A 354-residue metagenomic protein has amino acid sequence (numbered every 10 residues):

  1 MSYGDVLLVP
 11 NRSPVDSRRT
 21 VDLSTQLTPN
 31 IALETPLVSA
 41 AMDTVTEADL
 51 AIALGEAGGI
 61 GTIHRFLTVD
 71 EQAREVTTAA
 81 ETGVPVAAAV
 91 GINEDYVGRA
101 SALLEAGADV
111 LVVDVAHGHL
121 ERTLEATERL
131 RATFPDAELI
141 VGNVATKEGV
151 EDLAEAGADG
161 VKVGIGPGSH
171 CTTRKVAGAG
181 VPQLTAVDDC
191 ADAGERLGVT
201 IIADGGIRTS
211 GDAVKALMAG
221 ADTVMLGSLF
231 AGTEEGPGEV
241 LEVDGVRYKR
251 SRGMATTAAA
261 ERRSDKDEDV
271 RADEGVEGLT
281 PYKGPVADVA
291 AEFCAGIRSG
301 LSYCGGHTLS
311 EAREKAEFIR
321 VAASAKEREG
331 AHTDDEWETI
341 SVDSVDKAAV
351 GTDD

Functional and structural regions predicted by a protein language model:
M1-N11, D16, A156, G178-I202 (+1 more regions): Alpha/beta catalytic cores of nucleotide-metabolism and tRNA/nucleoside-modifying enzymes
M1-V38, R74-A80: N-terminal amphipathic alpha-helix/helix-capping segment at the start of soluble metabolic enzymes
V6, T46-I60, F66-D204, R208-V243: Alpha/beta enzyme core
T20-S24, R99-S101, G160-V163, E268-A272 (+1 more regions): Short hydrophobic/aromatic-rich motifs at helix boundaries and adjacent loops
V21, T25-Q26, P36-V38, D43-A53 (+2 more regions): N-terminal cofactor/phosphate-binding cores enriched in small/glycine residues, especially glycine-rich loops such as
A32-E34, D109, S169, T173 (+4 more regions): Generic signal for short, ordered secondary-structure residues within or immediately flanking folded domains
